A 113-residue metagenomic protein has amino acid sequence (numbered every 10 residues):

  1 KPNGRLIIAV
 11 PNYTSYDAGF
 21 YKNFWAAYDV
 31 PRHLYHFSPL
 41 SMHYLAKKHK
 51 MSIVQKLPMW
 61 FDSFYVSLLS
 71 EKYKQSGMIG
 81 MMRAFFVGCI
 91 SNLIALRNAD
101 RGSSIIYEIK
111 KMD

Functional and structural regions predicted by a protein language model:
K1-Y21, H36-M51, S104-D113: Conserved SAM-binding loop
V10, R32, L57-W60: Active-site proximal loops enriched in glycine and acidic residues that flank catalytic Cys/His/Asp and coordinate
Y21-F24, S70-E71: Short, glycine/charged-enriched secondary-structure capping and boundary segments
N23-W25, L96-R97: Short, flexible, glycine/charge-rich loop motifs used to bind or transfer phosphoryl groups or to couple energy/partner
F24-H36: Short, contiguous acidic/charged loop-to-helix segments that flank catalytic cores in large enzymes
A27, I53-V54: A short hydrophobic/aromatic micro-motif that marks alpha-helical segments and, especially, helix-coil
Q55-D113: A C-terminal cap/extension of S-adenosyl-L-methionine-dependent methyltransferases that defines the acceptor-substrate
